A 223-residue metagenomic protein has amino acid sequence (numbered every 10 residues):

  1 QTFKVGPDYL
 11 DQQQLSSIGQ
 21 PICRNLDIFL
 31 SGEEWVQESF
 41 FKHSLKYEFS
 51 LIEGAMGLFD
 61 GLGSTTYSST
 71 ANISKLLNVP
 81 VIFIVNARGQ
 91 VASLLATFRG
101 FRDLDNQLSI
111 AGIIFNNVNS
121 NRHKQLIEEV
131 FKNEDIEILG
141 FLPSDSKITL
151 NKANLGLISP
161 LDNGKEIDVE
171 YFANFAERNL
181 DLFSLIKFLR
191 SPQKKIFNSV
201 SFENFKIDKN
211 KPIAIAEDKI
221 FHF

Functional and structural regions predicted by a protein language model:
Q1-L77, V85-S109, N121-Q125: ATP-dependent carboxylate-amine ligase catalytic core
G6, A87, N117, E217-I220: Residue-level signal for short, function-critical loop segments
Y9, Q90, K147-I148, H222: Flexible, glycine-rich phosphate/dinucleotide-binding loops and adjacent beta-alpha linkers at cofactor/substrate
S44-K46, F205-N210: Glycine-rich phosphate/diphosphate-binding loops that line cofactor/substrate pockets in enzymes
L51-E53, I82-I84, I114, A214: Structural motif
V81-I84, L139-F141: Short hydrophobic alpha-helical runs that function as membrane-insertion/retention elements
A92-F205: Internal gly/pro-rich beta-alpha loop/helix module that stabilizes soluble enzyme cofactors or their anionic handles
K211-F223: Glycine-rich phosphate/diphosphate-binding loop of Rossmann-like nucleotide-binding domains
